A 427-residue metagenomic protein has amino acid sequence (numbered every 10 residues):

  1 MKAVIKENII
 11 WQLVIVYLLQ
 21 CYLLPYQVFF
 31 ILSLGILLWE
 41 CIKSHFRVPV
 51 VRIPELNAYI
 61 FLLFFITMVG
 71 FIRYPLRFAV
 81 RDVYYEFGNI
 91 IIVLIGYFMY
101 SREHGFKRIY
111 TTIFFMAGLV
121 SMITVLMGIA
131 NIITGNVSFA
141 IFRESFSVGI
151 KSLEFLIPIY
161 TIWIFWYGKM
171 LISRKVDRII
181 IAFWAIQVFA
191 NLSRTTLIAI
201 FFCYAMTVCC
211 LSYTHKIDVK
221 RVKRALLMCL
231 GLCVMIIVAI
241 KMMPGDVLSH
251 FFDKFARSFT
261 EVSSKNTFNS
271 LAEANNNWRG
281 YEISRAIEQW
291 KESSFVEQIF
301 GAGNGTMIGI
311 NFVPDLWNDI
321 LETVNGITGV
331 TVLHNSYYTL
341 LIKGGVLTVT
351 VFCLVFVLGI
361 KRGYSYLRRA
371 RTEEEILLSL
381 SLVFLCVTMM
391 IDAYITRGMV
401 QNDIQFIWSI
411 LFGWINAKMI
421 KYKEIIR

Functional and structural regions predicted by a protein language model:
M1-V69, L76-R77, H104-R108, F165-K175 (+2 more regions): Transmembrane signal-anchor hairpin modules in multi-pass inner-membrane enzymes, especially those that act on
Q20-L32, R81, R178-K216, I236-G245 (+2 more regions): Helix-loop-helix junctions and helix-breaking kinks within/between transmembrane helices of multi-pass membrane
I42, F46-R47, F115, G329-T331 (+2 more regions): Hydrophobic transmembrane alpha-helices and their immediate junctions
I53-M68, L76-S101, I109-M122, F146 (+1 more regions): Aromatic-anchored transmembrane helix interface
R108-G135, V148-Y213: Alpha-helical transmembrane segments of multi-pass inner-membrane proteins
F146, E273-G344: Long extracytoplasmic/lumenal interhelical loops at the membrane interface of multi-pass membrane proteins
L211-T267, K291-S293: A membrane-periplasm/extracellular boundary helix in multi-pass inner-membrane enzymes that assemble envelope glycans
L378-R427: Transmembrane alpha-helices of multi-pass inner-membrane enzymes
